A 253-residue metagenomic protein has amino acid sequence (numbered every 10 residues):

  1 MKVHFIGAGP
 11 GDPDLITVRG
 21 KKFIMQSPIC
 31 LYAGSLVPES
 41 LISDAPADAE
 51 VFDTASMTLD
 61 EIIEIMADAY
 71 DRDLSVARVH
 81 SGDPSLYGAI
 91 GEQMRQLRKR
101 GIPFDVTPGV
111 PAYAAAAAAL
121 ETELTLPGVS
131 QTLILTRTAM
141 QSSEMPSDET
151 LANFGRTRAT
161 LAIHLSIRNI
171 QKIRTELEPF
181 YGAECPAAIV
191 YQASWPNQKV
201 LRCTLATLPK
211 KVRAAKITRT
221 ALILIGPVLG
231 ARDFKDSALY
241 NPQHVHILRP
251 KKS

Functional and structural regions predicted by a protein language model:
M1, D12, D83-T157, L201-R202: Class I SAM-dependent methyltransferase SAM-binding "motif I" and its flanking Rossmann-like core
M1-V110, A115, P209, A221: Class I S-adenosyl-L-methionine
K2-V3, E61, D71-V76, T132 (+1 more regions): A contiguous loop/helix-start segment that scaffolds small-molecule binding in enzyme catalytic cores
K21, S43, D68, L124-L126 (+3 more regions): Short secondary-structure boundary/capping segments
Y32-G34, H80, R137, L165 (+1 more regions): Short beta-strand/turn micro-motifs composed of small residues that flank or help shape donor/cofactor-binding pockets
G34, A55, P108, G128 (+2 more regions): Residues at the C-termini of beta-strands that transition into short coil/loop
